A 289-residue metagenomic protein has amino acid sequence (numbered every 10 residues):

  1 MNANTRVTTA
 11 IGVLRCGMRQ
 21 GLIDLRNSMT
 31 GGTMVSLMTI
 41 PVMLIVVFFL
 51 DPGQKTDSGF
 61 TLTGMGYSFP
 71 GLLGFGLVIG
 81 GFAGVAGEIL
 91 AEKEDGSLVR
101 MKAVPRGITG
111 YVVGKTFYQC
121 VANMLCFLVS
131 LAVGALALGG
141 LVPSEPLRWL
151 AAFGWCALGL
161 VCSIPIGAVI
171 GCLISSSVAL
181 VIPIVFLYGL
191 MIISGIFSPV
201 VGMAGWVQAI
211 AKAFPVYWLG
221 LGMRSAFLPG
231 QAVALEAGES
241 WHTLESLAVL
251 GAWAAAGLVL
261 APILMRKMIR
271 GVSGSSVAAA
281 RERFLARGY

Functional and structural regions predicted by a protein language model:
M1-I40, I269-R270, G274, G288: Aromatic- and glycine-rich beta-strand/loop motifs that create alpha-glucan
N2-A3, L244-Y289: Junction motif at the cytosolic side of a transmembrane helix
S28-K55, M65-G84, M124, P183-S194 (+1 more regions): Hydrophobic alpha-helical transmembrane segments of multi-pass membrane transport/permease proteins
L37-V47, G64-L138: Hydrophobic alpha-helical transmembrane segments of multi-pass membrane transport proteins
V47-K55, G171-Y217: Transmembrane helix segments
G59-A91, W155-A168, C172, L190 (+2 more regions): Hydrophobic alpha-helical transmembrane segments of membrane proteins
I108, V113-Y188, T243-L247, G251 (+1 more regions): Alpha-helical transmembrane segments and their short interhelical loops
G195-G257: Membrane-interfacial helix-loop-helix junctions in multi-pass membrane proteins
